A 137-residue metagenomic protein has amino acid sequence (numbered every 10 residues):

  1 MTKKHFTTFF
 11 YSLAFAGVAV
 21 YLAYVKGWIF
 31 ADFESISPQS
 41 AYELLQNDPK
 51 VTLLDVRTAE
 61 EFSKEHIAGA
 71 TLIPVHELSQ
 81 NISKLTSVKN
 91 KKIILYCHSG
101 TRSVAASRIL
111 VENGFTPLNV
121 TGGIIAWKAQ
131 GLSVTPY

Functional and structural regions predicted by a protein language model:
T2-S40, L44, V51, A59-K92 (+1 more regions): Rhodanese-like catalytic fold shared by cysteine-dependent sulfurtransferases and DSP/PTP-type phosphatases
Y96: Short, surface-exposed ligand- or partner-binding patches at beta-edge/loop junctions that are enriched in aromatics
